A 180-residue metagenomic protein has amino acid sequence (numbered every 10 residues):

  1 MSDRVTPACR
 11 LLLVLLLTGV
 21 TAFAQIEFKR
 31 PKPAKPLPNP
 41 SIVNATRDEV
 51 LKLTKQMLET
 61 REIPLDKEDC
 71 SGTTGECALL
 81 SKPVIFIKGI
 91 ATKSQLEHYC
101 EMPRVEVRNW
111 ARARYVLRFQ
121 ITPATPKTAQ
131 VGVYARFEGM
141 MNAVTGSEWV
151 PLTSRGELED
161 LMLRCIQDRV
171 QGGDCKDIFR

Functional and structural regions predicted by a protein language model:
M1-L12: Bacterial N-terminal signal peptides that target proteins for export
R10-V20: Bacterial N-terminal signal peptides
Q25-R180: Ser/Thr-rich, low-complexity intrinsically disordered terminal regions
